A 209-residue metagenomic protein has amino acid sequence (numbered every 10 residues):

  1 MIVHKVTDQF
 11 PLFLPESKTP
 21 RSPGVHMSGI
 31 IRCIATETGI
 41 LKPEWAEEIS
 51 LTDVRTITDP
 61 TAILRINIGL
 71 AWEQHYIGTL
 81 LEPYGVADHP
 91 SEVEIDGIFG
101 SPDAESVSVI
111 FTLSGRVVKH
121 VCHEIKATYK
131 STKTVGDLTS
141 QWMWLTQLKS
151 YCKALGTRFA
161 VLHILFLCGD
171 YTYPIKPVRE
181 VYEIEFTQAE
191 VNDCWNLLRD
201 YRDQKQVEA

Functional and structural regions predicted by a protein language model:
M1-C122, Y129, V135, W142: Metal-dependent nuclease catalytic cores that hydrolyze phosphodiester bonds in DNA/RNA, characterized by
Q74-E82, T139-L167: Metal-dependent nuclease catalytic cores in nucleic-acid-processing enzymes, especially RNase H-like/related
V107, K153-L155, L197: Short alpha-helical scaffold segments that flank and stabilize functional sites
F111, Q147-S150, F186-A189: Glycine-rich loops and low-complexity Gly/Arg-rich segments that provide flexible linkers or classic glycine-based
K126-Y129, F166-L167: A short beta-strand motif that forms part of the nucleic acid-binding face of small beta-barrel RNA-binding folds
V135-Q141, T157-A209: Metal-dependent nuclease catalytic regions and adjoining charged, substrate-binding loops involved in nucleic-acid end
